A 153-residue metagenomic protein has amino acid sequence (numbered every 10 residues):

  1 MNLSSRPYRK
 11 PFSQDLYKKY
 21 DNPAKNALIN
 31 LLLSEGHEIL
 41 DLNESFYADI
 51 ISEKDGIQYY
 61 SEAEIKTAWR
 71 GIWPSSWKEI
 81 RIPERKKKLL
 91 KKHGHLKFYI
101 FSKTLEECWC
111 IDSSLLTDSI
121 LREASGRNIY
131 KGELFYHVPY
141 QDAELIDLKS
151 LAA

Functional and structural regions predicted by a protein language model:
M1-L42: Acidic-basic catalytic patches of nuclease active cores, encompassing PD-(D/E)XK and other metal-cofactor nuclease
L32, I50-S52, G56-G71: Conserved catalytic cores of phosphodiester-cleaving nucleases, focusing on short active-site segments
S34, E53, K103-A153: Non-catalytic C-terminal interaction segments of nucleic acid-processing enzymes
F46: Beta-rich catalytic cores
T67-K92: Mg2+/Mn2+-dependent nuclease catalytic core
K92-H95, I111-S113: Acidic, metal/cofactor-coordinating or nucleic-acid-engaging core segments within structured domains
L96-S102: Short hydrophobic/aromatic-rich beta-strand motifs
